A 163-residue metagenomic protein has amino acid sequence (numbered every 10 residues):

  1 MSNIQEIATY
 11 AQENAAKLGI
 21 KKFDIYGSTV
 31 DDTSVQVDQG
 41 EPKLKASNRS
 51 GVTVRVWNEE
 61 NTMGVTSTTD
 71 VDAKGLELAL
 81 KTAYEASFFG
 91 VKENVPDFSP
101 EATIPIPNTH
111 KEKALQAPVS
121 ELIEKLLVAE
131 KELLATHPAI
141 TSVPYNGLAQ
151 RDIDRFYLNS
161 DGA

Functional and structural regions predicted by a protein language model:
M1-A163: Active-site bordering "gate/hinge" segments that shape substrate access to catalytic or cofactor-binding pockets
